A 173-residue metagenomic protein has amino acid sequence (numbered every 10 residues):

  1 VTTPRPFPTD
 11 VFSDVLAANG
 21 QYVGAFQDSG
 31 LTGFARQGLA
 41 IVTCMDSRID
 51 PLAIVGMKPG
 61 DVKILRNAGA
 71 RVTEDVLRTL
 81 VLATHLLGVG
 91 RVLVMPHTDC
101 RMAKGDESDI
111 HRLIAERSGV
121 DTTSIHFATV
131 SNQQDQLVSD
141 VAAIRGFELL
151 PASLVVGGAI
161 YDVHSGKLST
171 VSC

Functional and structural regions predicted by a protein language model:
V1-A35, G69-D75, L82-L87, R101-C173: Divalent-metal-activated hydrolytic enzyme cores
N19, I41, L65, V94 (+1 more regions): Divalent metal-coordination and catalytic microenvironments
Q21-A25, G30-M57: N-terminal short beta-loop-beta anion/metal-coordinating cradle
V42-C44, M95, A159: Short hydrophobic segments within beta-strands
T43, R66, S172: Pocket-edge structural micro-motifs
M45-R48, T98-M102: Gly/Ser/Thr-rich loops at beta-strand to alpha-helix junctions that form or flank small-molecule/cofactor-binding
G56-I64: Short helix-loop-beta junction
L87-H97: Ordered, amphipathic secondary-structure segments that act as subunit-interaction surfaces in large macromolecular
